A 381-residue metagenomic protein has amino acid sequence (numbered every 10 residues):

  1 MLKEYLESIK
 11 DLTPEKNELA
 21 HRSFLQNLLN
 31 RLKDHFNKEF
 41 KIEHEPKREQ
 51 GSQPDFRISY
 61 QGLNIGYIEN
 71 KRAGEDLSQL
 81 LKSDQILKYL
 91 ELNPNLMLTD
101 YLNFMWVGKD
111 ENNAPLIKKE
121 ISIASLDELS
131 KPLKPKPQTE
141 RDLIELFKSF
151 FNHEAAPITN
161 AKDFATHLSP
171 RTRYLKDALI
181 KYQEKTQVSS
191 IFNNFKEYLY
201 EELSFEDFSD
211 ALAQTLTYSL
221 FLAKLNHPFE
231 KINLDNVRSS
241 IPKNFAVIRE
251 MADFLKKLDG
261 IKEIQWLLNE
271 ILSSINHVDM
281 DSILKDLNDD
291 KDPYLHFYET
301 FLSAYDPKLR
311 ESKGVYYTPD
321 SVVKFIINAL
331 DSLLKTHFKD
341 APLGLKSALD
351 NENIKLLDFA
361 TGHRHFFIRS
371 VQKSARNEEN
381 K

Functional and structural regions predicted by a protein language model:
M1-E4, S190, D292-T300, S321 (+2 more regions): Generic alpha-helical secondary structure signal
M1-E45: Charged, often low-complexity linker/regulatory segments
I9-T13, L203, L309: Short amphipathic alpha-helical interaction patches enriched in hydrophobic/aromatic residues with interspersed Lys/Arg
N17, H21, A213-T217, D290 (+2 more regions): Hydrophobic (often cysteine-bearing) scaffold residues that line and stabilize catalytic clefts of nucleotide/cofactor
R31, H35, N194, Y198 (+5 more regions): Solvent-exposed, charged/polar functional surfaces in cytosolic regulatory/catalytic domains
R48-P54, I58-L267, Y316, V322-K381: Charged, often flexible domain-edge or linker segments that flank or initiate folded functional domains
I248-E311: Non-catalytic substrate-recognition/targeting regions of SAM-dependent transferases
T300-N328: Class I SAM-dependent transferase core
